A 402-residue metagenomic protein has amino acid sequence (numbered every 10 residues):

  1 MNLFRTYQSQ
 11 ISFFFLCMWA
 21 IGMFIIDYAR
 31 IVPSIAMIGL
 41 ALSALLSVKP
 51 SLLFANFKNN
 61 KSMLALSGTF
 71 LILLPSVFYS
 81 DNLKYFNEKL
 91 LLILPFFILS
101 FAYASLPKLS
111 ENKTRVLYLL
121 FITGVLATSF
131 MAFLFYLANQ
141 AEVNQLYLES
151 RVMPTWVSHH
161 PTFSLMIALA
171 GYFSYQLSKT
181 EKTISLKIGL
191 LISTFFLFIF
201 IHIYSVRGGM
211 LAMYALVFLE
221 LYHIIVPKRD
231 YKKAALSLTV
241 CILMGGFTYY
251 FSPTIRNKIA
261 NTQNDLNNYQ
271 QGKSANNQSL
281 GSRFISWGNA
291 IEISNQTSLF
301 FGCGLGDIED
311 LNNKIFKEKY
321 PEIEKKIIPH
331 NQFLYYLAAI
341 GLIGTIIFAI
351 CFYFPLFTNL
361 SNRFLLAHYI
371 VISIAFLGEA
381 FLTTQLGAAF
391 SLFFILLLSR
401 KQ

Functional and structural regions predicted by a protein language model:
M1-K49, T69-S80, I372-I374: N-terminal signal-anchor transmembrane segment
M1-Y7, I184, G245, L360-N362 (+2 more regions): A juxtamembrane structural motif centered on a specific transmembrane helix
W19-A20, R115-N144, V157-V226, Y250-F251: Alpha-helical transmembrane segments of multi-pass inner-membrane proteins
M37-A44, C351, L366-L377, L382-Q402: Transmembrane alpha-helices of multi-pass inner-membrane enzymes
A44-S51, V77-S129, L169-F173, L177 (+1 more regions): Transmembrane alpha-helical segments and their membrane-water interfaces
Y222, D230-Y231, E318, A338-I372: Hydrophobic transmembrane alpha-helices and their immediate junctions
I224-K273, G288-T297, L305: A membrane-periplasm/extracellular boundary helix in multi-pass inner-membrane enzymes that assemble envelope glycans
S274-G288, E292, Q296-I340: Long extracytoplasmic/lumenal interhelical loops at the membrane interface of multi-pass membrane proteins
